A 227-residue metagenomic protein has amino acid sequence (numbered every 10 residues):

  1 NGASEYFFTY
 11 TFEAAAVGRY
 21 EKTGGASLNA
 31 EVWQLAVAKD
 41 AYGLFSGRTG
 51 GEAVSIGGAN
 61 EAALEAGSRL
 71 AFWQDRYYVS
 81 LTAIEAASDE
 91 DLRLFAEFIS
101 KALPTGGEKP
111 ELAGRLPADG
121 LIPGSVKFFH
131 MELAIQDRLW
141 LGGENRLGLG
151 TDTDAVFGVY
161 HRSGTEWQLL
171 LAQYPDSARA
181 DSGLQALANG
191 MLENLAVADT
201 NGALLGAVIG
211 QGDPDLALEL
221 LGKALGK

Functional and structural regions predicted by a protein language model:
N1-K227: Soluble, non-membrane globular domain cores that form compact, hydrophobic packing and curved binding surfaces
